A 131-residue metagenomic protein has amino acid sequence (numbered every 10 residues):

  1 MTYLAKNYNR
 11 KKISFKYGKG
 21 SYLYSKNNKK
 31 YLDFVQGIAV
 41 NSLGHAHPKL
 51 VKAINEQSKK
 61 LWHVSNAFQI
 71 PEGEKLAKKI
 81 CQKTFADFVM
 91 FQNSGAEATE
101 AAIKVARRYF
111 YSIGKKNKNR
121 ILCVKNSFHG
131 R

Functional and structural regions predicted by a protein language model:
M1-K19, Q36, A67: Active-site-adjacent loop/helix segments that line or gate small-molecule/cofactor pockets in enzymes
T2, K30-K116, L122: Glycine-rich loop-to-alpha-helix module at the N-terminal edge of alpha/beta enzyme cores
N7, V105-R108, G130: Hydrophobic alpha-helical segments, especially transmembrane helices and their immediate juxtamembrane helical caps
K16-G18, S112, F128: Intrinsically disordered, low-complexity segments enriched in small/polar residues
S25-K26: Short, acidic, Ser/Thr-enriched surface-loop or helix-capping motifs
L122-R131: Substrate-binding/gating loop at the entrance of the active-site cleft, primarily in PLP-dependent aminotransferase-like
